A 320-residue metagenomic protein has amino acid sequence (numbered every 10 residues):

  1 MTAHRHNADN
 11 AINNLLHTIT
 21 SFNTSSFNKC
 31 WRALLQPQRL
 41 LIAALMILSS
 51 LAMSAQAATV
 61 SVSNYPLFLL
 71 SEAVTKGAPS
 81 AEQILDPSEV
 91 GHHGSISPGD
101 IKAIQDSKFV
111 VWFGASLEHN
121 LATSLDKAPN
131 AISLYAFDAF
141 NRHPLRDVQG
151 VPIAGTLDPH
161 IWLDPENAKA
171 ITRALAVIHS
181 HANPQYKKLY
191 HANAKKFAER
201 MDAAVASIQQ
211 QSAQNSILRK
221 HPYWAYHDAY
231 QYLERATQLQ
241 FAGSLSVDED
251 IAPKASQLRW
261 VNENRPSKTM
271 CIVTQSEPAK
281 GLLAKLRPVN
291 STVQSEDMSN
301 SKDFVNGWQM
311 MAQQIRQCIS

Functional and structural regions predicted by a protein language model:
R5-A11: Short alpha-helix boundary/capping segments
A11, F22, S26-K29, S50-L51 (+3 more regions): Compositionally biased regions
N14-I42: Bacterial N-terminal signal peptides that target proteins for export
R39-A52: Bacterial N-terminal signal peptides
A57-S320: Extracytoplasmic metal-acquisition and chelation regions
